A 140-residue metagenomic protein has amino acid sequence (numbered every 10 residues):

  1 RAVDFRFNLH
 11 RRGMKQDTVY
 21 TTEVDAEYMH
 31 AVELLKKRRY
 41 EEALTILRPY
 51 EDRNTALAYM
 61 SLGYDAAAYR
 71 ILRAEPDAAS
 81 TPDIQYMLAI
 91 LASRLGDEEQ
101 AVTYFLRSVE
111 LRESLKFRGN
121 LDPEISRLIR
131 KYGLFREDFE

Functional and structural regions predicted by a protein language model:
R1-K37, E140: Periplasmic OmpA/Pal-like peptidoglycan-binding modules at the C-termini of bacterial envelope proteins
D25, Y50, L57, D83 (+1 more regions): Start-of-helix register in tetratricopeptide repeats
E51, S93, E98-K116: TPR/TPR-like (Sel1-like) alpha-helical repeat modules
N54, M87, L121-D122: Canonical tetratricopeptide repeat
E113-E140: Terminal, low-structured helical/coil segments at or just beyond the last alpha-helical repeat
